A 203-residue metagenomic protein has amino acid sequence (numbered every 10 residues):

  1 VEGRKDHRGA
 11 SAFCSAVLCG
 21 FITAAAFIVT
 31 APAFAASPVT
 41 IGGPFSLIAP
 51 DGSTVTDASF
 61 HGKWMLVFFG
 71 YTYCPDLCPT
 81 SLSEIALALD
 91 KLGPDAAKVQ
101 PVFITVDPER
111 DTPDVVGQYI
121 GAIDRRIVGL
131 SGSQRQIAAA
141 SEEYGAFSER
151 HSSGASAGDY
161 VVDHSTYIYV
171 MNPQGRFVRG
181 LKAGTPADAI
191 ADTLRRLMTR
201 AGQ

Functional and structural regions predicted by a protein language model:
V1-C14: N-terminal secretory signal peptides that target proteins for export/translocation
S15-T30: Bacterial N-terminal signal peptides
A33-A58, S83: N-terminal "domain-start" segment that seeds a small globular fold
G42-G43, M65, S165-T166: Short loop/turn microsegments at loop-to-beta-strand junctions
A58-P79: Short active-site neighborhood of thiol/selenol oxidoreductases, capturing the structured segment around
T80-A140: Structural microenvironment flanking redox-active thiols in thiol-disulfide oxidoreductases
Q136-A191: Thiol/disulfide oxidoreductase modules built on the thioredoxin-like
L194-Q203: Short, hydrophobic alpha-helical segments
